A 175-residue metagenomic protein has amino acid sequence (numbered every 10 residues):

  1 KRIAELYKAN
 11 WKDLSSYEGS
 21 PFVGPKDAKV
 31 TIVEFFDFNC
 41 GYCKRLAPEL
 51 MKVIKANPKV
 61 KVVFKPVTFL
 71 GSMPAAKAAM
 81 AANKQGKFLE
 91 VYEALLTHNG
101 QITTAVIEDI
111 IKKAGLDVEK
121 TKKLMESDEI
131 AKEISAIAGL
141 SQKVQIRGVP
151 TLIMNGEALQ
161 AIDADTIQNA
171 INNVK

Functional and structural regions predicted by a protein language model:
K1-I3, T31, E108-K175: C-terminal cap of thioredoxin/glutaredoxin-like
I3-G19: Coiled-coil termination/hinge junctions
L14-V30, I54-K55: A short beta-strand-turn-helix
Y17-P21, P48-E49, A138-L140: A generic local structural motif
S20-P21, A94, G100, E157: Flexible, active-site-adjacent loop/turn segments at secondary-structure boundaries
P21, S72-A79, V118, A138 (+1 more regions): Hydrophobic alpha-helical segments
T31-V33, F38-N39, K44-A114, K122 (+2 more regions): Structural alpha/beta surface segment adjacent to cysteine/selenocysteine redox centers across thiol/disulfide enzymes
